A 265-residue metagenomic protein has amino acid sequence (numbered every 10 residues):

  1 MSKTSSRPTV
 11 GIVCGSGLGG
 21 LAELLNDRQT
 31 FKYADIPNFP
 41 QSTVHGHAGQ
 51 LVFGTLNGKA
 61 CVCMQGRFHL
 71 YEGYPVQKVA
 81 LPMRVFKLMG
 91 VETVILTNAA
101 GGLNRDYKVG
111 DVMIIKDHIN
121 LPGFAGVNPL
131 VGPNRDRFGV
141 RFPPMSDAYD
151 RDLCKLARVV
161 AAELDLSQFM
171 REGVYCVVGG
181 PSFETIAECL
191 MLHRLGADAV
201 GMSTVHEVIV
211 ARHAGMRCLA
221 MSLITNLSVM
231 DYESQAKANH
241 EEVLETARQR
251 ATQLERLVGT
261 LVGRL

Functional and structural regions predicted by a protein language model:
M1-M145: Metabolite-binding pocket within alpha/beta catalytic cores that recognizes anionic/polar moieties
P8-I12, K59-C63, E92-I95, D111-M113 (+6 more regions): Structural motif
L70-P75, C176-G179, G196-A197: Short, flexible loop segments at the rims of nucleotide/cofactor-binding pockets, characterized by
F138-S146, R194-A197, Y232-A247: Glycine-rich tight-turn/loop motif centered on a GG-T
P144-H193: Active-site rim beta-loop-alpha module in soluble metabolic enzymes
F183-M230: A C-terminal functional module that forms or caps the active site or interfaces directly with catalytic machinery
V229-L265: His/Asp/Glu-rich mid-to-C-terminal helical/loop segments that flank catalytic regions of hydrolases
